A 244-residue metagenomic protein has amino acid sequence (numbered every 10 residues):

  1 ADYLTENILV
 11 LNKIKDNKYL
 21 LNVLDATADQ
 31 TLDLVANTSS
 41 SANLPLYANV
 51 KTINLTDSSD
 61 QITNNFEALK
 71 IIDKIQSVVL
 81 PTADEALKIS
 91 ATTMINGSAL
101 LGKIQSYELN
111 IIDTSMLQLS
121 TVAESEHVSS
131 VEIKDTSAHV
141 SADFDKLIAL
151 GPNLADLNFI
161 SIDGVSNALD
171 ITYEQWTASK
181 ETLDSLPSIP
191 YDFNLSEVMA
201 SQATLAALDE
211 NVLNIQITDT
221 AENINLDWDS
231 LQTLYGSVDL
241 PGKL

Functional and structural regions predicted by a protein language model:
A1-L244: Solvent-exposed, low-complexity segments and loops of surface/extracellular structural proteins
